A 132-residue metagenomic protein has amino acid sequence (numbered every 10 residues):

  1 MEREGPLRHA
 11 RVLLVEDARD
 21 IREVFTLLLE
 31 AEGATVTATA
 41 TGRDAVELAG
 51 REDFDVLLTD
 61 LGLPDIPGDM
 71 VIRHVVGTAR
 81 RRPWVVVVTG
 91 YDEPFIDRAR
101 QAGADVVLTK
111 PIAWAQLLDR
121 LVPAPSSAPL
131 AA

Functional and structural regions predicted by a protein language model:
E16: Conserved acidic carboxylate
R19-T37: Two-component/phosphorelay signaling modules centered on CheY-like receiver
A38-V56: Acidic, metal-coordinating helix/loop segments flanking the phosphotransfer/catalytic sites of two-component signaling
T41, P67-V71: Acidic catalytic/metal-coordinating carboxylates
D60: Active-site residues of response regulator receiver
P64: The feature encodes the CheY-like receiver
M70, Y91-L108, Q116: Alpha4 helix (beta4-alpha4-beta5 surface) of REC/receiver domains from two-component response regulators
I112-L121: C-terminal output helix
